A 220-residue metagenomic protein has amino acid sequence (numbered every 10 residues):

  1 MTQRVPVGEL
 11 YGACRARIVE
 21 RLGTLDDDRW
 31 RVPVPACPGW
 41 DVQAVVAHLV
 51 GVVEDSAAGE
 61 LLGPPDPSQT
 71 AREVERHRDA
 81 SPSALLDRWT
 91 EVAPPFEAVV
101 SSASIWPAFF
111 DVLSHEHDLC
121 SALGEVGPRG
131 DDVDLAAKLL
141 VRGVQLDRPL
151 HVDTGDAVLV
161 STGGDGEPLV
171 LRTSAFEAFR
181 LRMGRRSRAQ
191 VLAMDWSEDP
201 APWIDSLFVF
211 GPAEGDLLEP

Functional and structural regions predicted by a protein language model:
M1-S114: Active-site-adjacent scaffolding segments
T2-V7, R29-V34, P38, L61-P65 (+2 more regions): Structured surface interface patches that mediate subunit assembly and partner/cofactor docking
